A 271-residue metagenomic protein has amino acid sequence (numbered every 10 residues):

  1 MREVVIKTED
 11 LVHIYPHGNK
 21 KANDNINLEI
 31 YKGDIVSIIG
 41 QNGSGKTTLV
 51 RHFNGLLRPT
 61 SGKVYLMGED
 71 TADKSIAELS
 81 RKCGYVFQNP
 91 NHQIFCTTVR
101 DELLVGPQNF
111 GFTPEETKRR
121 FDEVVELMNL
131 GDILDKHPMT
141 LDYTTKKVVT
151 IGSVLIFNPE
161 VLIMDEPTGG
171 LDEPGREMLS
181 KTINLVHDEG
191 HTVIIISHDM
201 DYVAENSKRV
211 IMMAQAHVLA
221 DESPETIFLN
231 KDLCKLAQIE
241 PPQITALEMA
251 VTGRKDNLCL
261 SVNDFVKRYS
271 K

Functional and structural regions predicted by a protein language model:
R2-V5, V12-N25, D73-S75: A short, flexible loop at the N-terminus of ABC-type nucleotide-binding domains that lies
I39-Q41: The feature captures the beta-strand-to-loop junction immediately N-terminal to the Walker
N54: Helix-to-loop junction immediately C-terminal to a conserved catalytic motif
G62-D70, L79: Conserved ABC transporter NBD signature motif
E115-I133: Conserved ABC ATPase "signature" region
L162-D165: Catalytic Walker B motif of ABC-type/P-loop ATPase nucleotide-binding domains
S197-H198: H-loop/switch region of ABC-family ATPase nucleotide-binding domains
